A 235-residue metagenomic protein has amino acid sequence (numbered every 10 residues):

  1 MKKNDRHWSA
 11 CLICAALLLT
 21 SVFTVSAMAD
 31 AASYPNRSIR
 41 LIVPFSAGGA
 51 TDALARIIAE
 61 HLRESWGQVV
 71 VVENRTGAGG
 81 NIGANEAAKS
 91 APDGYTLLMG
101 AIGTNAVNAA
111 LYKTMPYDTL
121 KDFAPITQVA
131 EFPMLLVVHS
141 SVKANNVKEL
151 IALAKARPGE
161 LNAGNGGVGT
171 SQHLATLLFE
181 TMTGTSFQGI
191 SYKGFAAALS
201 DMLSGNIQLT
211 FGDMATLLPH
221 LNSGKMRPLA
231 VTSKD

Functional and structural regions predicted by a protein language model:
M1-W8: N-terminal secretory signal peptides that target proteins for export/translocation
C11-T24: Bacterial N-terminal signal peptides
M28-K121, E160, V168, G184-F211: N-terminal (or domain-start) structured segment
N85, K148-I151, L199-S200, L218-P219: Alpha-helical segments flanking ligand/cofactor-binding loops in enzyme cores
Y95-L97, P116-L135, N162-G164, P228: A structural signal for short loop-to-beta-strand junctions that line the ligand-binding cleft of periplasmic/secreted
A106-K113, V129-K143, L177-M182: Periplasmic solute-binding protein
I126-L161: A conserved helix-loop-strand patch within extracytoplasmic ligand-binding domains of the periplasmic binding
E131, N145, L217-D235: C-terminal lobe and pocket-closing loops of periplasmic/extracytoplasmic Venus-flytrap solute-binding proteins
